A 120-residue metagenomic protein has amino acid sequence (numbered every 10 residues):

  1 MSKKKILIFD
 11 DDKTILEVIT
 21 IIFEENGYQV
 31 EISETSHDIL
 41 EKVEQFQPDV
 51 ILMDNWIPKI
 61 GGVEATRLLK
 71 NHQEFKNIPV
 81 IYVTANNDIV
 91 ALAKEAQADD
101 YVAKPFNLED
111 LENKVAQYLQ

Functional and structural regions predicted by a protein language model:
K13-E31: Two-component/phosphorelay signaling modules centered on CheY-like receiver
I32-V50: Acidic, metal-coordinating helix/loop segments flanking the phosphotransfer/catalytic sites of two-component signaling
T35, G61-R67: Acidic catalytic/metal-coordinating carboxylates
D54: Active-site residues of response regulator receiver
I57: Receiver (REC) domain active-site loop signature in two-component systems and cognate sites in sensor histidine kinases
E64, N86-V102, N113: Alpha4 helix (beta4-alpha4-beta5 surface) of REC/receiver domains from two-component response regulators
I81-V83: Hydrophobic/aromatic residues positioned on beta-strands within the core alpha/beta folds
F106-V115: C-terminal output helix
